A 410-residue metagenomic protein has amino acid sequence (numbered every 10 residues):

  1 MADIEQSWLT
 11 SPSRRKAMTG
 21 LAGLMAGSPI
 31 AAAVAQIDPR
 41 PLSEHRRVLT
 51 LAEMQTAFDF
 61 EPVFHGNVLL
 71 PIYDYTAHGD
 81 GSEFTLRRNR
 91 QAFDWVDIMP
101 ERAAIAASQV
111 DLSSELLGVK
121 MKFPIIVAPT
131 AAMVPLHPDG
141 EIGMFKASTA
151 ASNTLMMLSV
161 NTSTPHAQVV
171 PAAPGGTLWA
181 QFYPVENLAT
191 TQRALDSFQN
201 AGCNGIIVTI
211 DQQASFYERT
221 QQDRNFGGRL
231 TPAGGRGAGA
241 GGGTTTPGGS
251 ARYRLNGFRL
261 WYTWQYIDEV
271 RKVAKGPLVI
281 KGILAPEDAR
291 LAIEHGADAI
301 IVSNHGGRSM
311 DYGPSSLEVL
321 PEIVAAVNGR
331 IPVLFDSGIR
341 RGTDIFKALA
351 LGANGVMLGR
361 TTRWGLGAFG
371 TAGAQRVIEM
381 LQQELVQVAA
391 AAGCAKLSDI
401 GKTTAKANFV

Functional and structural regions predicted by a protein language model:
M1-P12: N-terminal secretory signal peptides
S13-P29: N-terminal export leaders
D38, L42-L117, E218, G227-Y262 (+2 more regions): An N-cap/entry alpha-helix motif that binds or orients negatively charged groups
L69, V127, S148, V208 (+4 more regions): Conserved, mostly hydrophobic/aromatic
K122-S159: Glycine-rich active-site/cofactor-binding loop and its immediate structural neighborhood
A150-V170, T177-L188: A gly/proline- and charged-residue-enriched helix-loop-helix capping module
R193-F335, L351-A353: Alpha/beta enzyme core
E322, G367-L385: C-terminal helical cap(s) of enzyme catalytic domains, especially alpha/beta-barrels
